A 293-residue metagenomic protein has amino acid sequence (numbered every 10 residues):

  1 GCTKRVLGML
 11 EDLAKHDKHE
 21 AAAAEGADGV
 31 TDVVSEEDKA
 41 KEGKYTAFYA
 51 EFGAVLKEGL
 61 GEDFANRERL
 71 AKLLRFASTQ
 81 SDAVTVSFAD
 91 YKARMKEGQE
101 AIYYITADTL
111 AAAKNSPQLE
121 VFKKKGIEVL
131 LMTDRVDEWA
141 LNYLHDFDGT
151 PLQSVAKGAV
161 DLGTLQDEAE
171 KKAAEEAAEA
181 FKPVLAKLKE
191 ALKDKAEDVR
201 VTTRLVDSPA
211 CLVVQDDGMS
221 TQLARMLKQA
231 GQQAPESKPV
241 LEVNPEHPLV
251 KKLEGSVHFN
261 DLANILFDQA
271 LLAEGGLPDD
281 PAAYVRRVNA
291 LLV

Functional and structural regions predicted by a protein language model:
G1-V293: Conserved GHKL (Bergerat-fold) ATPase module
